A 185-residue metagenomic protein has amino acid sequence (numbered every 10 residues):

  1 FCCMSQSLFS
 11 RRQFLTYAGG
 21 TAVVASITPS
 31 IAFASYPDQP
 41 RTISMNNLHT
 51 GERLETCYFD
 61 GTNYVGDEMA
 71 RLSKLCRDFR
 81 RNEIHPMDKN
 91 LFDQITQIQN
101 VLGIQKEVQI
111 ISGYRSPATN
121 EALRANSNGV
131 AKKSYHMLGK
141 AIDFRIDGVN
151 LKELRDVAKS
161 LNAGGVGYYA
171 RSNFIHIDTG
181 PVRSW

Functional and structural regions predicted by a protein language model:
C2-A25: N-terminal secretory signal peptides and thylakoid transit peptides that target proteins across membranes
Q6, R41-N46, N126-W185: Catalytic cores and adjacent binding grooves of peptidoglycan-active enzymes
S26-T56: C-terminal segment of N-terminal export signals and the immediately downstream linker at the start of the mature
T56-C57, A122-R124: Short, solvent-exposed loop/turn and secondary-structure capping segments
G61-I111: Active-site acidic/histidine clusters and adjacent loop/turn architecture that either coordinate catalytic ions
V65-D67, T119-A122: Short acidic/His/Gly/Ser-rich catalytic and metal-binding motifs that mark active-site loops of diverse hydrolases
F92-T96, N120, L151, R155: Extracytoplasmic/secreted envelope proteins and their assembly/folding machinery, especially bacterial periplasmic
E107-E121: Acidic helix-start/capping segments at beta-turn-to-alpha-helix junctions
